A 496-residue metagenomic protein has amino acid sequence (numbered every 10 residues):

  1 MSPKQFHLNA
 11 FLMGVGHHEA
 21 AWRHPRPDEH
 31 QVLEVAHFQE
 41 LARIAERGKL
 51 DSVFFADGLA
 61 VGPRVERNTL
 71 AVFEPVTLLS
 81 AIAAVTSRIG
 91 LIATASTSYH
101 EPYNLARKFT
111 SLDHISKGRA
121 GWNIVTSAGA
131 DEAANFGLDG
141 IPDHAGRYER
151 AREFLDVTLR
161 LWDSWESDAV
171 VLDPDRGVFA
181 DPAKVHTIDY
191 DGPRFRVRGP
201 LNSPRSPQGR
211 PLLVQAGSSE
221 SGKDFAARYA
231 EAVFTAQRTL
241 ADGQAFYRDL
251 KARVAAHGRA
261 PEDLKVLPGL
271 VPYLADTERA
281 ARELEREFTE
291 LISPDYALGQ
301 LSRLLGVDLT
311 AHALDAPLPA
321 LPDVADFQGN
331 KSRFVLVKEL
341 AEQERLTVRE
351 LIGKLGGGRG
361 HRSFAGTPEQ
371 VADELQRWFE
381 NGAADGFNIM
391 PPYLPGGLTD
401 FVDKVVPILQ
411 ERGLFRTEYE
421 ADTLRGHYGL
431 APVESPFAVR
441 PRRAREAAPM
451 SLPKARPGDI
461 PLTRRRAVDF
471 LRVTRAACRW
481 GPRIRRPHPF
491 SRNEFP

Functional and structural regions predicted by a protein language model:
M1-V85, Q208-P211, V324, V337-E339 (+1 more regions): N-terminal beta1-alpha1-beta2 module of alpha/beta enzyme domains
K4-Q5, E101-D224, R228-Y229, H257 (+6 more regions): Internal, glycine-rich beta/alpha segment that forms the wall or movable "lid" of small-molecule/cofactor binding
F6-A10, V53-F55, L91-A95, A120-I124 (+4 more regions): Hydrophobic faces of well-ordered beta-strands that scaffold small-molecule active sites in alpha/beta enzyme cores
L8, A45, K49, I82 (+9 more regions): Conserved, mostly hydrophobic/aromatic
W22-A36, T94-Y103, P207-E220, Y273-A275 (+1 more regions): Active-site mouth loops of central-metabolism enzymes
F136, D143, L155-L159, A245-K251 (+2 more regions): C-terminal helical cap(s) of enzyme catalytic domains, especially alpha/beta-barrels
R333-K404: Substrate-recognition/cap regions that form aromatic- and gly/pro-loop-enriched pockets for small-molecule ligands
